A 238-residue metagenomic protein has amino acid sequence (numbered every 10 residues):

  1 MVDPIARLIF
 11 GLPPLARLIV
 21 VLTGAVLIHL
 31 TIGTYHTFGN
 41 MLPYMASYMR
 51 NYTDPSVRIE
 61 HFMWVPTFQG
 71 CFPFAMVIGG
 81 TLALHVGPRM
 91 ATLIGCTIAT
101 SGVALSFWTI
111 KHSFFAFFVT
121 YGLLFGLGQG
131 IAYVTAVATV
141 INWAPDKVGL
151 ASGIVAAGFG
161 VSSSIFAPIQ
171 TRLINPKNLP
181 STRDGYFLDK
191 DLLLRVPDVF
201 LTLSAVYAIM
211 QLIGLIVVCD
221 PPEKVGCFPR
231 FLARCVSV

Functional and structural regions predicted by a protein language model:
M1-V238: A structural feature recognizing the 12-helix transmembrane core of secondary solute carriers
